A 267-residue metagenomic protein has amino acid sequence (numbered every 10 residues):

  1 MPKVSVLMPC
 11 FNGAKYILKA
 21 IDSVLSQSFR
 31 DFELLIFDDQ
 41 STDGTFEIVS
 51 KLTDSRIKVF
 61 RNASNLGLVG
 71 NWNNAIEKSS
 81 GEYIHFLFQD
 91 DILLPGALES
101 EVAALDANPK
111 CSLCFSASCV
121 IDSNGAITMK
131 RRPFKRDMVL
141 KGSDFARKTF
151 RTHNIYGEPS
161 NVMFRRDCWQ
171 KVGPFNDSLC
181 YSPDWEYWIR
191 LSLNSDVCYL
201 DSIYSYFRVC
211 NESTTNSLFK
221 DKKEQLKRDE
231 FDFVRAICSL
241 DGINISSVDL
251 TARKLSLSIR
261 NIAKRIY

Functional and structural regions predicted by a protein language model:
Y16-L18, D43-K51, I92, G96: Acidic helix N-cap motif at the loop->helix transition within catalytic regions of sugar-transfer enzymes
D22-D31: Short, acidic, metal-binding catalytic loop of nucleotide-sugar glycosyltransferases
S23, D38-E47, S64, F88: A conserved acidic beta->alpha catalytic loop
D39, L66, D91-L93, S118-V120 (+1 more regions): Acidic metal-phosphate-binding loop of nucleotide-sugar-dependent transferases
N62-S79, I92, S100: Glycine-rich, basic loop-to-helix element that forms the pyrophosphate-binding segment of sugar-nucleotide handling
E77, L94, S116, F134-L226 (+1 more regions): Conserved nucleotide-sugar donor-binding catalytic segment
I84: Short aromatic/hydrophobic "clamp" motif used to bind/position activated sugar donors
G96-K130: Conserved donor NDP-sugar-binding/catalytic core segment of glycosyltransferases
